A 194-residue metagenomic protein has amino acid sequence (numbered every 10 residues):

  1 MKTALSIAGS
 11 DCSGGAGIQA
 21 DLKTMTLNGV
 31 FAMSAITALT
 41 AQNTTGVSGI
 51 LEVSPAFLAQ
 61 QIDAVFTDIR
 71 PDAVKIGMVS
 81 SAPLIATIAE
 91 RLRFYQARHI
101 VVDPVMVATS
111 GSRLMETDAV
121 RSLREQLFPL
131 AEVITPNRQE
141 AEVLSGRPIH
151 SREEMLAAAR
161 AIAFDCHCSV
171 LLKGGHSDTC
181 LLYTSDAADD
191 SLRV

Functional and structural regions predicted by a protein language model:
M1-S6, I18, L22, T26-T109: Conserved N-terminal subdomain of the carbohydrate kinase-like
A8-G14: Short, glycine-rich nucleotide/cofactor-binding loops
A73-I76, S81-A157, L172, H176-T179: Conserved beta-alpha-beta core of the PfkB/ribokinase-like small-molecule kinase fold
L130, D165-C166: Structured helix-beta-strand junction loops
A161-I162: Basic phosphate/pyrophosphate-binding loop/patch that engages nucleotide-derived ligands
Y183-D190: Conserved small/polar residues in nucleotide/adenosyl-binding loops
